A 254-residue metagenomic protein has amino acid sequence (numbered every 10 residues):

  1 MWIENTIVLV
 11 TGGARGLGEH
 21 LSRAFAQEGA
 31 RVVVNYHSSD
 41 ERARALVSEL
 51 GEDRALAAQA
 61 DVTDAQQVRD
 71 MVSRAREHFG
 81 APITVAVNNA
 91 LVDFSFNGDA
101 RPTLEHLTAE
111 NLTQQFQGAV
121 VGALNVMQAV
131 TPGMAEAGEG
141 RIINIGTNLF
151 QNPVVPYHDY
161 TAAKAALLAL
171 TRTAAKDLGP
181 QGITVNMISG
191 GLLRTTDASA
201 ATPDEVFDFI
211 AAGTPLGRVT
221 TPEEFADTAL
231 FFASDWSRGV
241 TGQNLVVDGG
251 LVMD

Functional and structural regions predicted by a protein language model:
I7, A14-R15: Conserved glycine-rich cofactor-binding loop
D40, Q59-V72, A109, E223: The beta1-alpha1 cofactor-binding region of Rossmann-like NAD(H)/NADP(H)-dependent oxidoreductases
L46, A100, D159, P180 (+2 more regions): A glycine/serine/threonine-rich, flexible loop-to-helix segment that serves as the NAD(P) cofactor-binding "lid"
V92-F96, T103-Q115, R141-A166, T171-P180 (+1 more regions): Catalytic loop of short-chain dehydrogenase/reductase
M127-Q128, R172: A short, exposed helix-loop element centered on a Lys and neighboring polar residues
P132, K176-D177, R238: Alpha-helical segment proximal to the catalytic Tyr-Lys
G179, T184, V240-G242, D248: Short, small/polar-rich loop/turn modules that mediate ligand/substrate recognition or access, typified
